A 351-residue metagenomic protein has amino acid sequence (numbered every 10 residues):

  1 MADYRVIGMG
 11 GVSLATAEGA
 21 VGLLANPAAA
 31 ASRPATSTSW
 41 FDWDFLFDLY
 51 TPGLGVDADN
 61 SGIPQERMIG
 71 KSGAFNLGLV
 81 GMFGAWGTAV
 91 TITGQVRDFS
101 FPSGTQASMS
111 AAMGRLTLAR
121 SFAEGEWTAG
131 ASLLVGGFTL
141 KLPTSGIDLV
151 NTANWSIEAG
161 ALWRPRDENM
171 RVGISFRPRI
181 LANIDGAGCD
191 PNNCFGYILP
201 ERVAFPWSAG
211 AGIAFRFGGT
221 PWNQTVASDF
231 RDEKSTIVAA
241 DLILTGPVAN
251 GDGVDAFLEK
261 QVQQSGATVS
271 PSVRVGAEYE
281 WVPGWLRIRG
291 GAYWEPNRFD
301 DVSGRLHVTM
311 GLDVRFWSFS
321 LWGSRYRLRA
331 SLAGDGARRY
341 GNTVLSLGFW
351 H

Functional and structural regions predicted by a protein language model:
A2-H351: Subset of outer-membrane beta-barrel
